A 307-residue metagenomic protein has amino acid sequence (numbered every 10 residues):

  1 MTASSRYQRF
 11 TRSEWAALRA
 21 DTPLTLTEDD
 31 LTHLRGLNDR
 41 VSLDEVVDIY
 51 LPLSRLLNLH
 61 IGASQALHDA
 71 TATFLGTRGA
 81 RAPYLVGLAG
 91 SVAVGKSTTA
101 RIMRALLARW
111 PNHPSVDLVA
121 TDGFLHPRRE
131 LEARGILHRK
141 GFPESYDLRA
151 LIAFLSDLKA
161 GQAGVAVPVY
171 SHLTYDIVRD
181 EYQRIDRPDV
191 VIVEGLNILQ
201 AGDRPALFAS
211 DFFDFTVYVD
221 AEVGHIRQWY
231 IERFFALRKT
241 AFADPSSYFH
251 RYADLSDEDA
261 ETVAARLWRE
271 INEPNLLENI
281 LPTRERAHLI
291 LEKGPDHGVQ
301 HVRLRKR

Functional and structural regions predicted by a protein language model:
T2-T22, E28-L43, Y50, I198-R307: Conserved NTP phosphate-binding and transfer environment spanning the P-loop NTPase/kinase superfamily
L34-I49, D117-A120, F124-D176: Conserved nucleotide-sensing/catalytic segment adjacent to the nucleotide-binding pocket in NTP-handling enzymes
S42-G76: N-terminal pre-Walker A segment at the start of P-loop NTPase domains
S64-G79, P245-D259: Short mixed-charge
H68, G76, A80, R149-D211 (+1 more regions): Glycine-rich phosphate-binding loop used to anchor ATP phosphates in small-molecule kinases, encompassing both
P83: Short coil/loop residues immediately preceding or within conserved phosphate-binding loops of NTP-utilizing enzyme
V86-A105: Glycine-rich phosphate-binding P-loop
A105-D117: Post-Walker A helix-loop "phosphate-sensing" segment adjacent to the P-loop in P-loop NTPases
